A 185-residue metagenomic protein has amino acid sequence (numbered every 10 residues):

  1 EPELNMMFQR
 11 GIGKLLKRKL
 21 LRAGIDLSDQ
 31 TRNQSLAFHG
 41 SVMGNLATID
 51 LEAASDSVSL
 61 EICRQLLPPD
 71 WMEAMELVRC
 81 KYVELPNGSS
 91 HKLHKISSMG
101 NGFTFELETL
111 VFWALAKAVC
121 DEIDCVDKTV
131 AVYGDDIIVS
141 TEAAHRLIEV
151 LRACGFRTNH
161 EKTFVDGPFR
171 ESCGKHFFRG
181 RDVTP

Functional and structural regions predicted by a protein language model:
E1-P185: Core nucleotidyl-transferase/polymerase catalytic module
